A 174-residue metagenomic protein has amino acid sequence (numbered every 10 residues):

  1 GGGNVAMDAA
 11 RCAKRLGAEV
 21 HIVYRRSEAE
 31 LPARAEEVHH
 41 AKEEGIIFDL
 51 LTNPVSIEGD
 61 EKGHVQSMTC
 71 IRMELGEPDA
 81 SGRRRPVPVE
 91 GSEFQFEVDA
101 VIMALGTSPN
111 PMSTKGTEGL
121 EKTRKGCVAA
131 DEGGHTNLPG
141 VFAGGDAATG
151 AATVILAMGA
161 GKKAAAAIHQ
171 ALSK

Functional and structural regions predicted by a protein language model:
G1-G3, D146: Glycine-rich Rossmann-fold phosphate-binding loop(s) that bind the pyrophosphate of adenine dinucleotide cofactors
A6: Catalytic nucleophile loop
A9, A147-K174: A conserved FAD-binding loop/helix module that cradles the flavin
A10-C12, A35, S113-T117, I155-L156: Short amphipathic alpha-helical segments
A10-S56: Rossmann-like dinucleotide-binding cores of NAD(P)H-dependent redox enzymes
L51-D99: A structured beta-alpha segment of the ubiquitous adenosine-cofactor-binding alpha/beta core
P78-A151: FAD-site-proximal beta/loop scaffold in flavoenzymes
